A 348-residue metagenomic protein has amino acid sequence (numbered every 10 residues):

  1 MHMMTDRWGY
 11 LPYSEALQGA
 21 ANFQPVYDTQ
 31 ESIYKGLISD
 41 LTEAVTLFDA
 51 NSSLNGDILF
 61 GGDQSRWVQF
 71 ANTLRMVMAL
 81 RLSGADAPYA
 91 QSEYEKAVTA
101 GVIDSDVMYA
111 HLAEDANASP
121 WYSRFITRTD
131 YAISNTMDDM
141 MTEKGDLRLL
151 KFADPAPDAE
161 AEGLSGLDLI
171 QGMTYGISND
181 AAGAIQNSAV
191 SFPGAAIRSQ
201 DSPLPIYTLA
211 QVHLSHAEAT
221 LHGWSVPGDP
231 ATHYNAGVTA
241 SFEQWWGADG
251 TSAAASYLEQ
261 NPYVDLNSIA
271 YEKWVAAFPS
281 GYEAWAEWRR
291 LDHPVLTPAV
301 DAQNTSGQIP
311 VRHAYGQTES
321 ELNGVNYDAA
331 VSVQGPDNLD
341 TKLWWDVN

Functional and structural regions predicted by a protein language model:
H2-G247, Y263-L266, E272: Structured, solvent-exposed acidic/aromatic patches
W224, T239-N348: C-terminal functional modules
